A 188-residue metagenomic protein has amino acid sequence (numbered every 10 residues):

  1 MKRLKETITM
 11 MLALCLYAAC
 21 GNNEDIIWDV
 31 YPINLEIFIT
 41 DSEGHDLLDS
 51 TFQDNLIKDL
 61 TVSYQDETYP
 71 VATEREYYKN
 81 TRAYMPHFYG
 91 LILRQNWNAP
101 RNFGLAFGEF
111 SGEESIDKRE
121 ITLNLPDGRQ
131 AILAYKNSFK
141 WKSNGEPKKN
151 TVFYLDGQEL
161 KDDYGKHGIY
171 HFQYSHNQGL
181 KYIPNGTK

Functional and structural regions predicted by a protein language model:
M1-I8: Bacterial N-terminal signal peptides that target proteins for export
L4, S50-T51, D163: Surface-exposed loop/turn and secondary-structure junction residues enriched for glycine/proline
L16-A19: C-terminal motif of bacterial Sec signal peptides marking the signal peptidase cleavage site
G21-D29, I33-N34, F38, V71-K188: Extracytoplasmic cysteine-anchoring/structural motifs
G21-P70: N-terminal export/targeting and maturation segments
